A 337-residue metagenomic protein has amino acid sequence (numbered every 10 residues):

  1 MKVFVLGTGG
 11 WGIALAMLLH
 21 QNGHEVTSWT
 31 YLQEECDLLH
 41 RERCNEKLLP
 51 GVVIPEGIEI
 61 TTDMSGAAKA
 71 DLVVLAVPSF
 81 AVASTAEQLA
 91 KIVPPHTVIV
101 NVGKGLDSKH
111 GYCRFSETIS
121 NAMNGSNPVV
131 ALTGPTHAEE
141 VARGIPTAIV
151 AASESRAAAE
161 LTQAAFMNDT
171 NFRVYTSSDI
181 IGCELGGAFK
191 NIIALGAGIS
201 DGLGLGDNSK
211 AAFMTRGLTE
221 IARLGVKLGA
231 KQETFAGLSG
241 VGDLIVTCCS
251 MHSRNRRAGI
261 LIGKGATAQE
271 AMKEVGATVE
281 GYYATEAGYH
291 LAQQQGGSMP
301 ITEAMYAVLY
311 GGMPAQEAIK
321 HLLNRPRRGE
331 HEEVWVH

Functional and structural regions predicted by a protein language model:
M1-V52, T61-T62, Q88: NAD(P)+-binding Rossmann beta1-loop-alpha1 motif at the extreme N-terminus of oxidoreductases
G9, I13, Q33, T61 (+18 more regions): Electropositive phosphate-/nucleotide-binding environments in soluble metabolic enzymes
I54, I60, S65-P146, T162-A164: Rossmann-like NAD(P)(H) cofactor-binding subdomain of soluble oxidoreductases
A81, I92, A122-P128, P146-T234: Internal alpha-helical scaffold of NAD(P)-dependent oxidoreductase catalytic cores
N101, P128-T133, R173-S178, P300-I301: General beta-strand structural signal in soluble alpha/beta enzymes
A197-D201, V226-A236, G242-H337: NAD(P)-dependent Rossmann-like dehydrogenase/reductase catalytic/cofactor-binding core
